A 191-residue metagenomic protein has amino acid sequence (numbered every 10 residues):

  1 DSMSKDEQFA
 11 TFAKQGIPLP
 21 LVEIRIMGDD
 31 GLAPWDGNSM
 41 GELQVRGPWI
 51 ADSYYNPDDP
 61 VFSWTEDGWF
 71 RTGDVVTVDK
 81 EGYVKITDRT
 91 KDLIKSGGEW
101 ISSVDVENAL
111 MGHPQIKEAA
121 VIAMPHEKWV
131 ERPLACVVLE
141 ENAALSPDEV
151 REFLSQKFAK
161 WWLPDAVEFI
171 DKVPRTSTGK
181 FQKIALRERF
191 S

Functional and structural regions predicted by a protein language model:
D1-Y83, T90-L93, V106-E107, Q115 (+1 more regions): Conserved AMP-binding/adenylate-forming
G47, D52-S53, V75-W162, K172 (+2 more regions): AMP-binding/adenylate-forming catalytic core of the ANL superfamily
V167-I170: General small-molecule cofactor/ligand-binding pocket signal
